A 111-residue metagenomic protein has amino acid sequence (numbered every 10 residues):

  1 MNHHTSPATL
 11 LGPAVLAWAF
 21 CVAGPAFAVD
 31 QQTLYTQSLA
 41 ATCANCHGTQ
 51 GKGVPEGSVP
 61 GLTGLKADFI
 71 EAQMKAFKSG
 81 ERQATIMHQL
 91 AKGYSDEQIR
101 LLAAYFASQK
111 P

Functional and structural regions predicted by a protein language model:
N2-A14: Bacterial N-terminal signal peptides that target proteins for export
L11-A23: Bacterial N-terminal signal peptides
A23-A40, Q50, V54, S58 (+3 more regions): Electrostatic cytochrome c docking/interface patches
A41-T49, L102: The canonical Cys-X-X-Cys-His
S58-G61, I86: Conserved beta-strand positions that form and line the central face of beta-propeller blades
G61-G64, G93: Short, conserved sequence motifs enriched in acidic/basic residues, glycine, and aromatics that mark functional "hot
Q73, R82, A91-P111: C-terminal capping alpha-helices of c-type cytochrome domains
